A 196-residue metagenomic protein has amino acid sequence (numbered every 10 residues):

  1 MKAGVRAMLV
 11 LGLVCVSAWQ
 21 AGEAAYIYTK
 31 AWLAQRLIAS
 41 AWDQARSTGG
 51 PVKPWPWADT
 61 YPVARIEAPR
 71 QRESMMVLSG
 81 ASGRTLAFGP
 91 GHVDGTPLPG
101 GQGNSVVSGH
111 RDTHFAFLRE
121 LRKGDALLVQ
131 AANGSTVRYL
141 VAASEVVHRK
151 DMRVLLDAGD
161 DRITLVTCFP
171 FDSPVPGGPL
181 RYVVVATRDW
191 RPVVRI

Functional and structural regions predicted by a protein language model:
G4-I196: Solvent-exposed, non-transmembrane regions of membrane-associated and secreted proteins
